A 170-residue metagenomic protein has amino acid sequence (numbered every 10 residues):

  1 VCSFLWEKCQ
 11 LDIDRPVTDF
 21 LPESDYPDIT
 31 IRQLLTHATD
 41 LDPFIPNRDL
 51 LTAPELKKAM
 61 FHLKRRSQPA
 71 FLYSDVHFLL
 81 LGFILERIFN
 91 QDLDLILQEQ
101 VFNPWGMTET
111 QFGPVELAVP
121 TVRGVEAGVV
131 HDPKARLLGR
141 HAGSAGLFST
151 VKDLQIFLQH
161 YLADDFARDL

Functional and structural regions predicted by a protein language model:
V1-Q10: Juxtamembrane transmembrane-helix termini
S3-F4, R15, D19, R32: N-terminal, well-ordered alpha-helical segments
D12-P27: Short, glycine/proline-biased beta-turn/loop segments that scaffold the active-site neighborhood
P27-L170: Short, surface-exposed loop or secondary-structure junction motifs that flank catalytic or metal-binding residues
